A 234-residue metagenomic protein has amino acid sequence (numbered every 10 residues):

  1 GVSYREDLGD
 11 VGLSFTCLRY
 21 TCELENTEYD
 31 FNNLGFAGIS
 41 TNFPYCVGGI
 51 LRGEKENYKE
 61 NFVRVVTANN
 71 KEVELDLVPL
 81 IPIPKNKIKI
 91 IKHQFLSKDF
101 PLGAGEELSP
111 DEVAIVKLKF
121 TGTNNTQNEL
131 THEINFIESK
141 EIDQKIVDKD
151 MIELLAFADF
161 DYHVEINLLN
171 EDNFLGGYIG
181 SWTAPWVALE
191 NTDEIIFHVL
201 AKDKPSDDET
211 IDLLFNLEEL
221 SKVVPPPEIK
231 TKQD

Functional and structural regions predicted by a protein language model:
G1-E25, Q94-T131: Short, ordered, surface-exposed loop/turn motifs in non-cytosolic proteins
R5, T21, G105, I115 (+7 more regions): Intrinsically disordered, low-complexity regions
L8, L18-K59, V65-N70, H132-F197: Short Pro-Gly-centered beta-turn/loop motif in secreted/extracellular proteins
L13-F15, L51, L75, I88 (+4 more regions): Hydrophobic beta-strand residues in large extracellular and virion-surface proteins
V47, K71, P84, E112-A114 (+2 more regions): Residues at beta-strand starts and edge strands
N57, Q94, G122-N124, L168-N170 (+1 more regions): Beta-strand elements of well-folded, non-transmembrane domains
N61-I83, K87-I91, G177-D234: Extracellular beta-sheet/turn segments enriched in Thr/Pro/Gly and aliphatic residues
L75-P82, G105-D111, I152-D159: Short, surface-exposed loop and linker segments with low hydrophobicity and enrichment for Pro/Ser/Thr
